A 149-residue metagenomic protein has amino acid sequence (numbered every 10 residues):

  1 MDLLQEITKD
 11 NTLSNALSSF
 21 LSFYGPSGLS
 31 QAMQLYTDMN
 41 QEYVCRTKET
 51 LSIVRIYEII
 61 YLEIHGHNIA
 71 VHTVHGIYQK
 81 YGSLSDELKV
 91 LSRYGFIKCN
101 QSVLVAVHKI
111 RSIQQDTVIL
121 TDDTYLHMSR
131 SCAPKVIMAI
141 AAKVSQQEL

Functional and structural regions predicted by a protein language model:
M1-M33, L149: N-terminal regulatory/sensing modules of transcriptional regulators
P26-M128: Conserved binding/recognition cores within well-folded domains
I140-L149: Short, charged, intrinsically disordered terminal tails
